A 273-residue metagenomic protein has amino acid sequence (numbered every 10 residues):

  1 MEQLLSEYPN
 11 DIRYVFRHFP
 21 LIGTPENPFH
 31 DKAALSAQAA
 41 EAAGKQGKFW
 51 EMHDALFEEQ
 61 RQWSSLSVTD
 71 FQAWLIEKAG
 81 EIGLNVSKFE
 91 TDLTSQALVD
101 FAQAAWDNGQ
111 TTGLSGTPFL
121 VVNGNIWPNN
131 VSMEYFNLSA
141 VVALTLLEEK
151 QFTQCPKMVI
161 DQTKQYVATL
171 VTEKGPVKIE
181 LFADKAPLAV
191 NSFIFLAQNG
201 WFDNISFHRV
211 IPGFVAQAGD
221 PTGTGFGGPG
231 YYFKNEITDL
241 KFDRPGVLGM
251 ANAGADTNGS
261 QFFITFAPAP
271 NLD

Functional and structural regions predicted by a protein language model:
M1-G80: Structural alpha/beta surface segment adjacent to cysteine/selenocysteine redox centers across thiol/disulfide enzymes
M1-S6, A73-M158: C-terminal cap of thioredoxin/glutaredoxin-like
I12-R13, N85-D92, P176-K178: A local structural motif
I22-E26, S64-S65, P128-V131, N258-G259 (+1 more regions): Extracytoplasmic/secreted cell-surface and envelope-processing proteins
K32-A39, K48, M52, F71-K78 (+9 more regions): Stable alpha-helical elements in mature extracytoplasmic
K45, E58, G80-N85, A255-D256 (+1 more regions): Glycine-rich, acidic and aromatic/proline-enriched surface loops and short helix-turn segments that act as binding
W63, L93, W127, Y231-N235 (+1 more regions): Short clusters of hydrophobic/aromatic residues that line enzyme substrate/ligand-binding pockets
F136-D273: Cyclophilin-like peptidyl-prolyl cis-trans isomerases
